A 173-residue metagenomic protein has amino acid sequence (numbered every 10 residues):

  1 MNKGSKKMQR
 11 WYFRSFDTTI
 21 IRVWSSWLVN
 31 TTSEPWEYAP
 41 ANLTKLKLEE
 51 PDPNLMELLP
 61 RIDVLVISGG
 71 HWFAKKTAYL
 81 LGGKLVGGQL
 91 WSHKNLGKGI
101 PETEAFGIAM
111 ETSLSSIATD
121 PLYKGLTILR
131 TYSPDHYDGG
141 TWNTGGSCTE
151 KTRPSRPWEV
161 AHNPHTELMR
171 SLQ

Functional and structural regions predicted by a protein language model:
M1-Q173: A compositional signature for long Ser/Thr(±Pro)-rich, low-complexity
